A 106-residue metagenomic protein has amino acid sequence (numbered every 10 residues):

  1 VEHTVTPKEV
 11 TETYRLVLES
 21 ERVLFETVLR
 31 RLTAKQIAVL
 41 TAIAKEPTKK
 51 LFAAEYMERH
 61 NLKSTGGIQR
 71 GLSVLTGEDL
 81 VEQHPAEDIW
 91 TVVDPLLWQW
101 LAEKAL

Functional and structural regions predicted by a protein language model:
V1-V23: Amphipathic alpha-helical "lid/sensor" segments that cap RecA-like P-loop NTPase cores
E19, V23-L106: C-terminal leucine-rich, beta-strand-based interaction scaffolds used for sensing/assembly
